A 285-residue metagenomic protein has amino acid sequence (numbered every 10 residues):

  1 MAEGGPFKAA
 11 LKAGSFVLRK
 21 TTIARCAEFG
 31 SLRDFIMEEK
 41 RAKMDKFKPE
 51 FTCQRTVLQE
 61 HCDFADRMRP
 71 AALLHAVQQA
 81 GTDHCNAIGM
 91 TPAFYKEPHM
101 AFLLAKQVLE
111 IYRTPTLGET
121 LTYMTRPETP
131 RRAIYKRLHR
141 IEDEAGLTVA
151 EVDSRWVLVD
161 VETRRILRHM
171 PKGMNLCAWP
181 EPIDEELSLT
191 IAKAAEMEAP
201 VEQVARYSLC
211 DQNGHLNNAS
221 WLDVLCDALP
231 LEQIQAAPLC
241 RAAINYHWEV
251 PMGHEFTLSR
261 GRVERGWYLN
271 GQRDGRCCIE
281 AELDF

Functional and structural regions predicted by a protein language model:
M1, V17, I23, I36-M37: Short hydrophobic transmembrane-like helices used for membrane targeting/insertion
A2-L11: Extreme N-terminal basic, low-complexity initiation segments that serve as generic localization/processing leaders
K12, K20-T21, K40: Polybasic, lysine-rich low-complexity intrinsically disordered segments
K40-K43, F47-C53, V108-K193, Y246 (+2 more regions): HotDog/MaoC-like acyl-thioester-processing domains
K40-L104, E151-D153, D160-R241: Hot-dog-fold acyl-thioester-processing enzymes
E232, A236-S259: A conserved acidic, glycine/proline-rich C-terminal tail/linker
